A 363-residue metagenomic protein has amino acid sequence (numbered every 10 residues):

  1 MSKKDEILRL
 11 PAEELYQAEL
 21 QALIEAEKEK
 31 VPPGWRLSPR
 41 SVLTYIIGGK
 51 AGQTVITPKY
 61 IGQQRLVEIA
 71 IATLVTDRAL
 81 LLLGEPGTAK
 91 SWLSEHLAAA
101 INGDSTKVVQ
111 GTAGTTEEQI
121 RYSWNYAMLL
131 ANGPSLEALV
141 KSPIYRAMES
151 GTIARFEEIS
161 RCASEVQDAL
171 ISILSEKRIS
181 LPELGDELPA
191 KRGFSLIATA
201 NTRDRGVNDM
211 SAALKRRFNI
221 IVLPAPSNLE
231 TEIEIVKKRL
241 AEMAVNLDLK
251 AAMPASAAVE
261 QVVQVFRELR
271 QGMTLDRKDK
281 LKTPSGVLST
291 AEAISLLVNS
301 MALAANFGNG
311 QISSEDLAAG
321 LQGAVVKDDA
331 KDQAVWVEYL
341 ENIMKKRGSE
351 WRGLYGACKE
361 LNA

Functional and structural regions predicted by a protein language model:
S2-L249: AAA+ P-loop NTPase catalytic core and its hallmark functional loops
E19, S41, P143, T231 (+6 more regions): Exposed alpha-helical structural elements
Q64, E68, S142, D168 (+4 more regions): Non-catalytic, well-ordered alpha-helical scaffold segments
D77, D104, A131, I221 (+4 more regions): Amphipathic alpha-helical interaction segments
I173, V265, A319-G320: Short acidic/histidine-centered micro-motifs embedded in hydrophobic/aromatic stretches that mark compact functional
R217, I235, N299-L303, G320: A general alpha-helix detector
L240-I312: Conserved AAA+ ATPase small/helical "lid" subdomain
A305-A363: C-terminal engagement/docking regions of AAA+ P-loop ATPases
